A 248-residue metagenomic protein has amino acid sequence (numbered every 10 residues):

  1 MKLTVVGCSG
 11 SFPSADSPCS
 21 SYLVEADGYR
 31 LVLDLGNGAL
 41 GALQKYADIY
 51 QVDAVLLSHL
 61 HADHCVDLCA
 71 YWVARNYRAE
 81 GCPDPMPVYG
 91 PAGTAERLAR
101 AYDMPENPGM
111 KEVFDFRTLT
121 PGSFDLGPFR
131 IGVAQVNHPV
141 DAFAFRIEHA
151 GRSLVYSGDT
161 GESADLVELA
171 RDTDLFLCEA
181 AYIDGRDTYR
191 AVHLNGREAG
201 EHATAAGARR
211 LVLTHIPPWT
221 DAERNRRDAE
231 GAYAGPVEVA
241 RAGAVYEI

Functional and structural regions predicted by a protein language model:
M1-Y50, F143-G158, L175: Conserved beta-strand hairpin/beta-sheet module of binuclear metal-dependent hydrolase folds, prominently
T4, Y89, D115-L119, G132-A134 (+1 more regions): General small-molecule cofactor/ligand-binding pocket signal
D27, C82, A150-R152, A205-V212: Short, surface-exposed connector motifs at secondary-structure boundaries
V32-G36, D53-H59, D63, P91 (+4 more regions): Active-site neighborhood of phospho(di)ester-bond hydrolases with catalytic His/Asp-centered motifs
G38-P87: Active-site metal-binding motif and surrounding structural segment of the metallo-beta-lactamase
G81-P85, T94-F116: Active-site neighborhood of divalent metal-dependent phosphoester bond hydrolases
G109, T118-D172: Catalytic core of the metallo-beta-lactamase
E162-Y246: Cap/insert and terminal regions of metallo-dependent hydrolase folds
